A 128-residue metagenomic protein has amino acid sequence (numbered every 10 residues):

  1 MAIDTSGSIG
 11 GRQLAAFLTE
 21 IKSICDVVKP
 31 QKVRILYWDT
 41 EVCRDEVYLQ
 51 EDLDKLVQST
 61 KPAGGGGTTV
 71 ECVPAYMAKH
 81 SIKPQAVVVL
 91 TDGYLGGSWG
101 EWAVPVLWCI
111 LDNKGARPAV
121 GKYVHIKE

Functional and structural regions predicted by a protein language model:
M1-E128: Acidic, low-complexity intrinsically disordered regions
